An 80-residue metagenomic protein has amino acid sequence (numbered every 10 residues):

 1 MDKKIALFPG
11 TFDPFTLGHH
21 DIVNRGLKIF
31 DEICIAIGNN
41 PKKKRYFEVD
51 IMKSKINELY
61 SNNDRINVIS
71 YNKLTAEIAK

Functional and structural regions predicted by a protein language model:
M1-K80: Nucleotidyltransferase catalytic core that binds NTPs
